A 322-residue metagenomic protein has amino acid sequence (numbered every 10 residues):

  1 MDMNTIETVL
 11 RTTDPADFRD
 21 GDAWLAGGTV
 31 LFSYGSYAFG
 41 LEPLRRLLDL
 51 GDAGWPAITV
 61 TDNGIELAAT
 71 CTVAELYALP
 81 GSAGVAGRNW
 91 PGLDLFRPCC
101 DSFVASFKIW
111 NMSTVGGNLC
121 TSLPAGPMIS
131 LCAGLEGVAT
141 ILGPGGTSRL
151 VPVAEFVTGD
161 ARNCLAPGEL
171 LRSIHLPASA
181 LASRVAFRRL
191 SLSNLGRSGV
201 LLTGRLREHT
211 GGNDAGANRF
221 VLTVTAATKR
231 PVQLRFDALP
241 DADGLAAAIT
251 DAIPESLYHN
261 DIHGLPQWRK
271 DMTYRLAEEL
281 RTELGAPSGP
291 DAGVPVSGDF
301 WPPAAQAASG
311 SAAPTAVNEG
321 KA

Functional and structural regions predicted by a protein language model:
M1-A322: C-terminal structural segment of proteins
